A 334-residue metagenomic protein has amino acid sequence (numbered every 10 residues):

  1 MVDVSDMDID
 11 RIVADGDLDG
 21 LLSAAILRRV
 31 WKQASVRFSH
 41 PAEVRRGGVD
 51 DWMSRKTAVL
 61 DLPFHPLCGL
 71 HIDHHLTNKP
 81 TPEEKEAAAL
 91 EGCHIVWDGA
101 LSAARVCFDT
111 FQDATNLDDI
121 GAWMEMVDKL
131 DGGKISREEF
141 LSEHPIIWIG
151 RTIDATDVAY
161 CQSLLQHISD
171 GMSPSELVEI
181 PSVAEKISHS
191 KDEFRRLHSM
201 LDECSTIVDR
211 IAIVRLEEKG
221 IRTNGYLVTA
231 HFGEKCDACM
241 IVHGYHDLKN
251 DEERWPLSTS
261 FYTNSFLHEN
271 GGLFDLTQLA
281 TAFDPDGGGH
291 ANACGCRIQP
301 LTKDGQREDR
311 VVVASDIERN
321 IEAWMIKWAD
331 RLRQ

Functional and structural regions predicted by a protein language model:
M1-I147, R195-S199, T206-E218, R222-A238 (+1 more regions): Replace "Mg2+/Mn2+-dependent" with "divalent metal-dependent
L130-A212: Hydrophobic, aromatic-enriched interface-forming segments
